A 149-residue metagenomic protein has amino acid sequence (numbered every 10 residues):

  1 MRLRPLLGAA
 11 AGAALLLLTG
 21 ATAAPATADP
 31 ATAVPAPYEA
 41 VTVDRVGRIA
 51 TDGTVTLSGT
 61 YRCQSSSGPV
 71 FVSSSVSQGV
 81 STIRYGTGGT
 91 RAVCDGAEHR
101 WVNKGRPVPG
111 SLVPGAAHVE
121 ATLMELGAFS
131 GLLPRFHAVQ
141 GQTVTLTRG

Functional and structural regions predicted by a protein language model:
M1-D29: Secretory targeting and sorting signals
A36-G79: Short, surface-exposed binding/anchoring microloops in extracellular/periplasmic proteins
R45, G88-V93, V108: Beta-strand-rich interaction surfaces with strong enrichment in secreted/lumenal proteins
T51, T90-R100: Short proline/glycine- and polar residue-rich coil/turn motifs
S77-T87: Short aromatic-acidic-glycine turn motif
P109-V119: Short glycine/proline/serine/threonine-rich loop/turn segments at secondary-structure transition edges
A121-G131: Enriched for extracellular/lumenal, surface-exposed ectodomains of secreted and cell-surface proteins
F129-G149: Short beta-strand elements
